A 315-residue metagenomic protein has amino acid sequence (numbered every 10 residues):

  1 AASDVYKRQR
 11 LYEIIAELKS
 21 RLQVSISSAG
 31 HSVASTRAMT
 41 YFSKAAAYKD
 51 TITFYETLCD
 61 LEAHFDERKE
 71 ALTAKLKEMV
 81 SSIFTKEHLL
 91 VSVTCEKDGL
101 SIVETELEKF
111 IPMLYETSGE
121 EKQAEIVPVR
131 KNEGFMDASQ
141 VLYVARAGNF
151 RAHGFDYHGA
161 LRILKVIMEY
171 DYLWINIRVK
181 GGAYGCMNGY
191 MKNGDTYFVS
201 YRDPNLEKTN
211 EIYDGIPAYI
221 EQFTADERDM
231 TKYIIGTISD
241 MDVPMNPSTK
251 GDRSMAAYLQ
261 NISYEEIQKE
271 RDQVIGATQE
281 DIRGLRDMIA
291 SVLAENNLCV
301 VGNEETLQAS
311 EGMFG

Functional and structural regions predicted by a protein language model:
A1, H88, S92, K97 (+1 more regions): His/Glu-based metal-binding/catalytic segments typifying zinc-dependent metallopeptidases
A1-Q123, K180-G315: Charge-rich, well-structured scaffold segments of protease-associated domains
